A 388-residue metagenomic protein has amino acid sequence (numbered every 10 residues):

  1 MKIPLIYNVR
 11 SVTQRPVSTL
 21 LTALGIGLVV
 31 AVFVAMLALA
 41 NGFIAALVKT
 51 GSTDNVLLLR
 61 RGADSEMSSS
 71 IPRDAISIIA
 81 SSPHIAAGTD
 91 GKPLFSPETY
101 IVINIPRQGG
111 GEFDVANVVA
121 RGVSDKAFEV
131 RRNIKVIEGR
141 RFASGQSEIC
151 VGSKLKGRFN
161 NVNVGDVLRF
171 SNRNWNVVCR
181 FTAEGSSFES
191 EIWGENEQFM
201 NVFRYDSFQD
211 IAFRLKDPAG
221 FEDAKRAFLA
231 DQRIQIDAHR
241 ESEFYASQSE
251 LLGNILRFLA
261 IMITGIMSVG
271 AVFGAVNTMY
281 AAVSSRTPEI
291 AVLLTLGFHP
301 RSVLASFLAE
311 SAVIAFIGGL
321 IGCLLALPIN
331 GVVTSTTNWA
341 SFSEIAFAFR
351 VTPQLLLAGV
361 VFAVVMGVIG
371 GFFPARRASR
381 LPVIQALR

Functional and structural regions predicted by a protein language model:
M1-V17, V48, T53-N55, D64 (+3 more regions): Feature of multi-pass inner-membrane transport and sensor proteins that recognizes transmembrane helices together
K2-I3, L47-T50, I290, I329-F342: Peri-membrane helix termini and adjoining interfacial loops of integral membrane proteins
P16-F43, G253-E289, A312-I321, V365 (+1 more regions): Hydrophobic alpha-helical transmembrane segments of multi-pass inner-membrane transport and secretion
G27, A31-V119, E138-R140, G145 (+3 more regions): Hydrophobic, regular-secondary-structure patches
A86-T89, P106-A116, R141, L155 (+1 more regions): Mechanotransmission and gating elements of multispan inner-membrane complexes involved in transport and envelope
D114-R158: Short beta-strand boundary microenvironments
Y280-A282, T287-T334, A358-G370: Transmembrane alpha-helical interface segments in multi-pass membrane proteins
L320-V361, F372, R376-L381, Q385: Short helix-loop junctions at transmembrane helix boundaries
